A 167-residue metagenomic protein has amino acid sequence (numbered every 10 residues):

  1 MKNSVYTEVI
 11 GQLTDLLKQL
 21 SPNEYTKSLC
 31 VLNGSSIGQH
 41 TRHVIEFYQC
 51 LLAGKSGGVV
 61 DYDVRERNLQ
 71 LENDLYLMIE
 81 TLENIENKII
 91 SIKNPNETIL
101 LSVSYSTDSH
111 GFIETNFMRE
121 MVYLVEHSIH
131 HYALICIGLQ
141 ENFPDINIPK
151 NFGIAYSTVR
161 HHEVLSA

Functional and structural regions predicted by a protein language model:
M1-S4, L165-A167: Short, Lys/Arg-enriched, disordered terminal segments
K2-V9, I37, D74-T81, L124-H127: Amphipathic alpha-helix face/heptad-repeat signature
Y6-V9, L13-L16, V44, L51 (+4 more regions): Amphipathic alpha-helices that form helix-helix packing interfaces
V9-V31: Short, Lys/Arg-rich amphipathic segments at extreme N-termini
S21-E24, D74, K93-P95, N116: General structural signal for secondary-structure boundaries
T26-V64, S109-G153: Short, contiguous alpha-helical
F47-S91, P95-H110, P144-A167: Short, helix-capping/interhelical loops that line the mouth of catalytic, cofactor-, or ligand-binding pockets
